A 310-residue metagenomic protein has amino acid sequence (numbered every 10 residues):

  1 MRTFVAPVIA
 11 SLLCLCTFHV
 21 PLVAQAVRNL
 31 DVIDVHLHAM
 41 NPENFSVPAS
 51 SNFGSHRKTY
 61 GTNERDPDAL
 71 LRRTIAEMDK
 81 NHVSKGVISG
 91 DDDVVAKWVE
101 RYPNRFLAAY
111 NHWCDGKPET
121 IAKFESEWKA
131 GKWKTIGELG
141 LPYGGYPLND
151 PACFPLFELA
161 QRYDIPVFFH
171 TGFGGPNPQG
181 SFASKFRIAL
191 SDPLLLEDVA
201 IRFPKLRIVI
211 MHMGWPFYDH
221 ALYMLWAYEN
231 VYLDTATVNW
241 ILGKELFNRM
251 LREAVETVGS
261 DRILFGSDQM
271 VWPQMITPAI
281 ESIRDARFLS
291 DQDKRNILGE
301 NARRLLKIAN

Functional and structural regions predicted by a protein language model:
M1-F4: Positively charged n-region of N-terminal signal peptides that target proteins for export
P7-P21: Bacterial N-terminal signal peptides
A24-V35, N44-F45, F53-K80, S84-K85 (+2 more regions): Mid-to-C-terminal alpha-helical segments outside catalytic/metal-binding sites
V32-P42, V167-G172: Histidine-centered catalytic micro-motifs
H36, M78, I136, A160 (+5 more regions): Conserved, mostly hydrophobic/aromatic
M40-P42, D93-V95, D115-G116, P142-G144 (+4 more regions): Active-site environment of divalent metal-dependent phosphoester hydrolases
D68-E125: A metal-dependent hydrolase metal-coordination microenvironment
N104, A108, K134-T135, N149-L264: Catalytic pocket-lining loop regions of alpha/beta-barrel enzymes, especially the amidohydrolase/enolase/GH5 lineages
